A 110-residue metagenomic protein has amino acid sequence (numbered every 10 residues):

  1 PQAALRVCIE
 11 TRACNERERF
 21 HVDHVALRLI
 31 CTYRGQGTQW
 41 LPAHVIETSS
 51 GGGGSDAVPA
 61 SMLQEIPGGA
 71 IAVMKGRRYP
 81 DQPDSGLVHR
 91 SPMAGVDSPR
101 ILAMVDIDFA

Functional and structural regions predicted by a protein language model:
P1-I9: Signature of the catalytic double-stranded beta-helix
R6, L29, R100-L102: A residue-level signal for beta-strand positions that form part of recognition/binding surfaces within mature
C8-R12, E18-R19, S50-G53, Y79-G86: A short linear-motif detector with a strong N-terminal bias
I9-A13, C31-R34, P42, G76-R78 (+1 more regions): Short, structured patches in soluble enzyme cores that scaffold and shape functional sites
C14-A70: Catalytic core of non-heme Fe(II) oxygenases with the double-stranded beta-helix
A57-A110: Catalytic core of Fe(II)/2-oxoglutarate
